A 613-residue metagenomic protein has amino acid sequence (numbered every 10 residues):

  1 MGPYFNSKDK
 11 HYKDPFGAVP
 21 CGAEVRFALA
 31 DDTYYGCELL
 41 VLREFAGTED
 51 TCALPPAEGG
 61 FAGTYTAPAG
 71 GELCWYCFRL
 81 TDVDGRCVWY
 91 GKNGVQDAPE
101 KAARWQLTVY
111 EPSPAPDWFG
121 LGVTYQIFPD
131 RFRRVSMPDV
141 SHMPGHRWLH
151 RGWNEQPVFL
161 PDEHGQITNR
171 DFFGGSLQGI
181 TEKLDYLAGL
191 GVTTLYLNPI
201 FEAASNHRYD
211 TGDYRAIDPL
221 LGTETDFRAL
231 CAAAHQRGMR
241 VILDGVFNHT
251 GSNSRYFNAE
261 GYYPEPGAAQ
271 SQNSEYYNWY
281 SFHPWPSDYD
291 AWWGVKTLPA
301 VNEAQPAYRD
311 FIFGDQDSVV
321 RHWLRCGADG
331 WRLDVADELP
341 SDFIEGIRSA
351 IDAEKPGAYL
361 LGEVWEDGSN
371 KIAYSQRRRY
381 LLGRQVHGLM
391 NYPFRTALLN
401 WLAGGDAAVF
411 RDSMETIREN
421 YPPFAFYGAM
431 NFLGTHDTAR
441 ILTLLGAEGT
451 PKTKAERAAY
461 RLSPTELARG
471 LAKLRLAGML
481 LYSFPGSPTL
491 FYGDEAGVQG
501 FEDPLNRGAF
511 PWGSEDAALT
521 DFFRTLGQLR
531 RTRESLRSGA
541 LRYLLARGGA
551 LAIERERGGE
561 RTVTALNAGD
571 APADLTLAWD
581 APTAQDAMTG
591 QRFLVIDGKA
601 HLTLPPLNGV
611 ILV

Functional and structural regions predicted by a protein language model:
M1-R26, T48-Q126, F132-G152, F159-L160: The feature marks proteins involved in alpha-glucan
D14, R26, L544-A578: Carbohydrate-binding surface patches
L29, I127, L187, L197 (+11 more regions): Conserved, mostly hydrophobic/aromatic
D31, V123, I596-V613: C-terminal beta-strand-rich structural cap/linker in extracellular carbohydrate-active enzymes
D31-G36, D570-A571, A578-P582: Short proline/glycine-enriched turn/loop motifs at strand-loop junctions of beta-rich domains
F128-T193, I200-C326, I347-E354: Substrate-binding/active-site clefts of carbohydrate-active enzymes
D130, Y374-S375, Y427-L462, G478-D516: Aromatic/acidic polysaccharide-binding cleft in carbohydrate-active enzymes
C231-R240, N248-H249, S254-E265, S318-V319 (+5 more regions): Active-site-proximal helices and loops of the catalytic beta/alpha 8
